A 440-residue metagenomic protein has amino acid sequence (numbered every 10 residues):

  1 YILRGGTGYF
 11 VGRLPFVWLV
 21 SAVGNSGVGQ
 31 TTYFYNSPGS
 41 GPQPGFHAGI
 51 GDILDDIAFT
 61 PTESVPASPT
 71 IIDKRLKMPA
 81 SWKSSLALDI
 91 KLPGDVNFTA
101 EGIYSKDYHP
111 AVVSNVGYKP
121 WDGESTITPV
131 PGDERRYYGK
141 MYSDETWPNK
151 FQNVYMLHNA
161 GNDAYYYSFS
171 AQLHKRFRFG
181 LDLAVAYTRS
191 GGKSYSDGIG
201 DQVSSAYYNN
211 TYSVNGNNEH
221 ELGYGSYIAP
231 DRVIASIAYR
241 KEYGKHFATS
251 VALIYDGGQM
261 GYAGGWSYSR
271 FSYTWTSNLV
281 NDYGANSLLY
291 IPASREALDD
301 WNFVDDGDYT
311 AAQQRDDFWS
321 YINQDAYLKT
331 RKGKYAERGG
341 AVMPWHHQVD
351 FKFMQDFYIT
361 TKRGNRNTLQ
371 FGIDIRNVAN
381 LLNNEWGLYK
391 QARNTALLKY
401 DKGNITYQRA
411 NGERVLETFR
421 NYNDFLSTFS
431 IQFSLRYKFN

Functional and structural regions predicted by a protein language model:
Y1, D95, G180, E242-V251 (+2 more regions): Short loop/turn motifs that connect adjacent beta-strands in outer-membrane beta-barrel proteins
Y1-L157, P344, N411: Solvent-exposed loop/turn elements at secondary-structure boundaries
L3, I72, W82-L86, Y167-A171 (+4 more regions): Hydrophobic, lipid-facing positions within transmembrane beta-strands of outer-membrane proteins
G5-Y9, A100-Y104, V185-R189, V251-G257 (+3 more regions): Transmembrane beta-barrel strands of outer-membrane/channel proteins
Y9, I90, A171, K175 (+3 more regions): Residue-level signature of outer-membrane beta-barrel architecture
I103-A263: Gram-negative outer-membrane beta-barrel transporters
A248-R363, Q370, A396-R420: Extracytoplasmic gating/loop element in the C-terminal half of outer-membrane beta-barrel translocons and assembly
N383-N440: C-terminal beta-signal and terminal closure region of outer-membrane beta-barrel proteins
